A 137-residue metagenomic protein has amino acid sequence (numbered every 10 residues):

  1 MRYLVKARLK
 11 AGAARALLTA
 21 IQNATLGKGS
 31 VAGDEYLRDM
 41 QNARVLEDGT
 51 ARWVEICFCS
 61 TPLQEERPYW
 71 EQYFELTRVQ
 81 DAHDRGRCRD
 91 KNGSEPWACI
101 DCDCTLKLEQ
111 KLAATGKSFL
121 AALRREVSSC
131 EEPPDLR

Functional and structural regions predicted by a protein language model:
M1-A51, I56-W70, D90-R137: Short S/T/G/P-rich N-terminal loop/turn motif that feeds into the first structured element of a domain
E75-N92: Conserved short beta-strand edge segments in small beta-sheet-based binding/regulatory domains
